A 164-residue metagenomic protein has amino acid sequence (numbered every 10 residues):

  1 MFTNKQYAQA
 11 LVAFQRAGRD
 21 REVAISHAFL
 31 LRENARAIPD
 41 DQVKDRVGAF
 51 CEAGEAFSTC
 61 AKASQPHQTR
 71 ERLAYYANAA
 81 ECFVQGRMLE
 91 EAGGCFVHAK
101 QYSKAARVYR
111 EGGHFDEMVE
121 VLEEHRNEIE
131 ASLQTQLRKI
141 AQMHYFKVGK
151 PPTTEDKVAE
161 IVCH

Functional and structural regions predicted by a protein language model:
M1-H164: Extended alpha-helical solenoid/arm regions of large eukaryotic scaffolding proteins
